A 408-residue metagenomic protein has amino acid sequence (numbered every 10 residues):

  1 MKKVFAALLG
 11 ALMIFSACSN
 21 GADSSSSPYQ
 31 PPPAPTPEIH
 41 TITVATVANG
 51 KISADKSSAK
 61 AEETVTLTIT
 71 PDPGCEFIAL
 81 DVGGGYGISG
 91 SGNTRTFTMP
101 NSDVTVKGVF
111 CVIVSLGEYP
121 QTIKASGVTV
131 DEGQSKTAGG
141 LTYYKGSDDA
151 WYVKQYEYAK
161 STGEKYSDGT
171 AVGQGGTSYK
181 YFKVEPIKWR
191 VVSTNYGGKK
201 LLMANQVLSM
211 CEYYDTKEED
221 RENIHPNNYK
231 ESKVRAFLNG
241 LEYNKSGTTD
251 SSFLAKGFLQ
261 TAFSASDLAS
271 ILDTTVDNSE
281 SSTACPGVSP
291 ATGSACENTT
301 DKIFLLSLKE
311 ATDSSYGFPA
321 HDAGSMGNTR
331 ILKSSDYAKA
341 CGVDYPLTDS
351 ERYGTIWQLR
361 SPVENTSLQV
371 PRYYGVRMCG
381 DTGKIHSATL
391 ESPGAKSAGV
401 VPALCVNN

Functional and structural regions predicted by a protein language model:
M1-S16: Sec-dependent bacterial lipoprotein signal peptides
F15-E38: Bacterial Sec-dependent N-terminal signal peptides
T36-T46, S91-V112: Conserved "repeat-terminator" motif of extracellular CCP/Sushi domains
P37-H40, K60-T66: Short coil/turn motif common to extracellular beta-sandwich-like domains
A48-I52, G85-Y86: Small-residue (G/S/T/A) turn/hinge positions that recur once per unit in extracellular repeat modules
A54-S58: Short beta-strand segments of immunoglobulin-like
T64-N93: Surface-exposed interfaces of beta-sheet-rich extracellular modules
I113-N408: Collagenous Gly-X-Y triple-helix signature in extracellular proteins
